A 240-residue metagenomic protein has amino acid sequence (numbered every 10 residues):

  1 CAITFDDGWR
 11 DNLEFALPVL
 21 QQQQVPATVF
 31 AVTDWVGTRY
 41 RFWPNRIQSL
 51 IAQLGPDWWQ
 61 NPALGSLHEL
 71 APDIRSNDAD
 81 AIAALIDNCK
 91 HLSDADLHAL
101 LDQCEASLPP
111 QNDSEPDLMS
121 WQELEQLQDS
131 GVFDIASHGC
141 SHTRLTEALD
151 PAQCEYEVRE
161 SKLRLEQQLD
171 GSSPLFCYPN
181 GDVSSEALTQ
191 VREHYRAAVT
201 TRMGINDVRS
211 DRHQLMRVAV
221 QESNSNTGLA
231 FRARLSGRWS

Functional and structural regions predicted by a protein language model:
C1-L70: Acidic/aromatic-lined carbohydrate-recognition and catalytic surfaces of CAZymes acting on diverse glycans
C1-T4, D11, F42, R46-L50 (+4 more regions): C-terminal active-site subregion of NodB/CE4 polysaccharide deacetylases
W9, P18-F30, A81-Q111, S137-S141 (+1 more regions): CE4/NodB-like, metal-dependent polysaccharide N-deacetylase domain that modifies extracellular/periplasmic N-acetylated
F15-V19, E123, E186-Q190: A short acidic, amphipathic alpha-helical/loop segment
P26-G37, P72-I86, D182-Q190, H213-L229: Short secondary-structure transition/capping segments
Y40-S130: Extended, charge-rich helix/loop segments that form flexible, surface "patches" used to engage negatively charged
